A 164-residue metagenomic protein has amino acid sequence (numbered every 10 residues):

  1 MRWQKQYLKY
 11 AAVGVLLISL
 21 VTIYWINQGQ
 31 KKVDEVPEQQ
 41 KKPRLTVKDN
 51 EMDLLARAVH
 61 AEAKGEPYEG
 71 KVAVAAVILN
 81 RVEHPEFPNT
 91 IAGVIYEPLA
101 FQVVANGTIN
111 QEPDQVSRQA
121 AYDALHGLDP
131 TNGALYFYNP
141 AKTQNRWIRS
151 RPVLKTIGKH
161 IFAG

Functional and structural regions predicted by a protein language model:
M1-N50, F162-G164: N-terminal secretory targeting signals
D34-G164: Bacterial extracytoplasmic/cell-wall-associated proteins, especially those involved in peptidoglycan
